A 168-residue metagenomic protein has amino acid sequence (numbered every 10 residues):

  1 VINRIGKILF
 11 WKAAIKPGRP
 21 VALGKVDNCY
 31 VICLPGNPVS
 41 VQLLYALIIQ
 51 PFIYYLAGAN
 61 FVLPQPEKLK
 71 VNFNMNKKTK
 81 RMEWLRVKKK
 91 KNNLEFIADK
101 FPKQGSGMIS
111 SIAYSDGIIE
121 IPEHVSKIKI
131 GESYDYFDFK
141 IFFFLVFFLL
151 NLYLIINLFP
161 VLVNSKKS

Functional and structural regions predicted by a protein language model:
V1-F142: Flexible glycine/proline-rich
K12, F159-P160: Helix-centric, low-specificity signal for extended rod-like, repetitive segments
F143-F159: Hydrophobic alpha-helical signal peptides and transmembrane signal-/tail-anchor segments that drive secretory-pathway
L162-K167: Short, intrinsically disordered C-terminal tails of secreted or membrane-associated proteins
